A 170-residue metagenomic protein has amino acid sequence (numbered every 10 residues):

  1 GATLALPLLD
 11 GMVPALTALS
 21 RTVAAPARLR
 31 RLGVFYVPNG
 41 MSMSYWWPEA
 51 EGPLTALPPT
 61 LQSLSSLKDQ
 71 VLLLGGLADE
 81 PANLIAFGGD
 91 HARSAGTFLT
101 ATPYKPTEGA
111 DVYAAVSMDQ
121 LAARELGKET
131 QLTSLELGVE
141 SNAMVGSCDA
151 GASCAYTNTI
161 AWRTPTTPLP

Functional and structural regions predicted by a protein language model:
G1-P170: Ligand-binding pockets and gating/stacking loops
